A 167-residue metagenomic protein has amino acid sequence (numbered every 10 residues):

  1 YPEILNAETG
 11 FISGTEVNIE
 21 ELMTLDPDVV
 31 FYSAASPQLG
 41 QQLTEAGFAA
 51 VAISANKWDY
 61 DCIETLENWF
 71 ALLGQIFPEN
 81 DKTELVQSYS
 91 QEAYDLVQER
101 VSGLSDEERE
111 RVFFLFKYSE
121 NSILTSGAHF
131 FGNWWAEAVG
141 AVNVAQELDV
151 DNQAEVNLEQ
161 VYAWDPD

Functional and structural regions predicted by a protein language model:
Y1, E8, L124-Q153: Alpha-helical, coiled-coil/dimerization segments enriched in small aliphatic residues
Y1-L25, V29: A short, structured surface patch at a secondary-structure boundary
E16-D26, A46, V156-D165: Short helices/loops that flank or line small-molecule/ion binding pockets
D28, A49, V142: Residue-level detector of anion-binding/catalytic polar loops
V29-F31, S36-L39, N56-Y60, K117-I123 (+2 more regions): Solvent-exposed loop/turn segments at secondary-structure junctions within structured extracellular/periplasmic domains
V30, V112, D167: Receiver (REC) domain switch-region micro-motif
L39-N121, A145-Q146: Extracytoplasmic substrate-binding proteins
